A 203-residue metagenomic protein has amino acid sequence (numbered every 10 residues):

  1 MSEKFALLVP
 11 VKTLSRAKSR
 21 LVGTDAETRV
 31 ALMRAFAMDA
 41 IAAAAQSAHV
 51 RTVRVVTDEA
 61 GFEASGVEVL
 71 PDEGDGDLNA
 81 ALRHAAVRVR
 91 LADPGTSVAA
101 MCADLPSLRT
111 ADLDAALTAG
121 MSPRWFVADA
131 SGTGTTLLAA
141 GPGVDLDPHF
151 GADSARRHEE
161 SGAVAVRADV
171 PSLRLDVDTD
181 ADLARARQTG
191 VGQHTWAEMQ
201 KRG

Functional and structural regions predicted by a protein language model:
M1-L21: N-terminal nucleotide-binding beta1-loop-alpha1 segment
M33-V50: A short, N-terminal amphipathic alpha-helix
A48-L70: Acidic donor-binding segment of Leloir-type glycosyltransferases
S65-S97, S154: Short phosphate-binding loop-to-helix
C102-P106: The conserved acidic donor/metal-binding loop of glycosyltransferases
S107-T133: Conserved donor-nucleotide/metal-binding helix-loop-beta segment in metal-dependent transferases, i.e., the alpha-helix
T136-A163: Short, glycine-/small-residue-rich phosphate/pyrophosphate-handling segment
R157-G203: Conserved alpha/beta core of the MobA/IspD/sugar-nucleotide pyrophosphorylase nucleotidyltransferase superfamily
